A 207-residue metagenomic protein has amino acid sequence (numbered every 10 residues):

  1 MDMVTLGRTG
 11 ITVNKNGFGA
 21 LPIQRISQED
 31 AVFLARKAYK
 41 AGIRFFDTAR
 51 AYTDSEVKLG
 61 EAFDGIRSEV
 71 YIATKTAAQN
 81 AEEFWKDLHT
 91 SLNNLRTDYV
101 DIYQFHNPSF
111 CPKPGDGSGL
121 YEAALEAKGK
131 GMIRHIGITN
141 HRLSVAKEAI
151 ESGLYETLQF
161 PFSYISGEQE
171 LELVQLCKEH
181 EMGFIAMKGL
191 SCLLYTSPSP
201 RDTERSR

Functional and structural regions predicted by a protein language model:
M1-V70: N-terminal binding-site loop/beta-alpha segment at the start of enzyme catalytic domains that lines or forms
I23, T76, F162, L190 (+1 more regions): Hydrophobic pocket-lining residues within nucleotide cofactor-binding pockets
I26-E29, R36, Q79-M187: Glycine/proline-rich, positively charged, aromatic-decorated active-site loop/lid region on the catalytic face
D47-T48, T74, I138, A186: Hydrophobic residues in well-ordered beta-strands that form the structural core
G65-T76, E83: N-terminal glycine-rich cofactor-binding segment that shapes the pocket for flavin-like pterin cofactors
K188-L194: Active-site clefts of carbohydrate-active enzymes
Y195-D202: Conserved small/polar residues in nucleotide/adenosyl-binding loops
